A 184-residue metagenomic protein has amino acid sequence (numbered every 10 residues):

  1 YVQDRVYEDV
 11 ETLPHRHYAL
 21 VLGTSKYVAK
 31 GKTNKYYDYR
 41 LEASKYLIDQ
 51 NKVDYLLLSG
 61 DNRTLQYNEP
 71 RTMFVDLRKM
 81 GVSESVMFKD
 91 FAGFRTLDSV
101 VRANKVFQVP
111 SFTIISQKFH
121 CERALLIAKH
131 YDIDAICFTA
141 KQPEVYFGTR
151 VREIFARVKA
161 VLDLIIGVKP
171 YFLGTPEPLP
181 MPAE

Functional and structural regions predicted by a protein language model:
Y1-V151: A structural signal for short, hydrophobic/glycine-enriched beta-strand patches
R63-N68, I136, K159-I165, M181-E184: A general structural signal for short secondary-structure boundary/capping elements
F147-F172: A transmembrane-helix-recognition feature enriched in membrane-embedded lipid enzymes and envelope glyco-/phospholipid
V168-E184: Short linear elements at protein peripheries
